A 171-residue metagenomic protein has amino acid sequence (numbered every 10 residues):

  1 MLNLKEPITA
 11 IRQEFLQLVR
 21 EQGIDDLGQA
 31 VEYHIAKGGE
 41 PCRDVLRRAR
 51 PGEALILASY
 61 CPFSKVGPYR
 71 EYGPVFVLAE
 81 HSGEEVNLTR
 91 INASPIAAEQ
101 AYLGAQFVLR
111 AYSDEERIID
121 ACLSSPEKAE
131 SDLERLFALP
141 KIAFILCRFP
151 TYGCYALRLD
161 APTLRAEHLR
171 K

Functional and structural regions predicted by a protein language model:
M1-N3, R135, H168: Acidic/proline-rich low-complexity IDRs
M1-V19: Extended boundary segments
R20-P126, D132-L133: Conserved mixed alpha/beta catalytic, RNA-binding, or beta-rich assembly cores of soluble enzyme, regulatory
P74-V75, F137-A138, P162-T163: Short, charged/polar low-complexity linear motifs in solvent-exposed/disordered segments
L88-T89, H168-K171: Short, charged, solvent-exposed linker or helix-capping segments at domain edges/interfaces that act as flexible hinges
K128-I145: Phosphate-interacting basic helix/loop segments used at nucleotide- and nucleic-acid interfaces
K141-L169: Short, compact, well-ordered microdomains
